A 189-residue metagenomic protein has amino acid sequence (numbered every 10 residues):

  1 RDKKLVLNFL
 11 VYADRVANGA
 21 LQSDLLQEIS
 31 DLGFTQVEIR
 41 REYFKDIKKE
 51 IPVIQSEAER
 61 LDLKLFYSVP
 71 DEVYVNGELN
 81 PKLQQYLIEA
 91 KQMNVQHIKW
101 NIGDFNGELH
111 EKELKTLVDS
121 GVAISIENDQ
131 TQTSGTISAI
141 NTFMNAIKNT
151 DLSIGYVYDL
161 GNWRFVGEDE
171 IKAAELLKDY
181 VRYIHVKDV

Functional and structural regions predicted by a protein language model:
R1-Q92: N-terminal pre-domain/capping segments
N8-D14, R40-F44, P70-Y74, N101-F105 (+3 more regions): Active-site beta-loop-alpha junctions enriched in small/polar residues
Q22, I51, L79-L83, N106-H110 (+3 more regions): Aromatic/hydrophobic pocket-lining residues that form the small-molecule binding cavity in soluble enzyme cores
V37, D119-V189: Acidic/histidine-rich catalytic cores of soluble enzymes
K45-Q55, G103-T116, S138: Active-site-adjacent beta->alpha loops and helix N-cap segments on the catalytic face of soluble alpha/beta enzymes
I54-E57, Q84-I88, T116-L117, T142-N145 (+1 more regions): Short, hinge-like loop/turn segments at secondary-structure boundaries
G77-L109, E113-V118, A146: An active-site-proximal structural segment forming one wall of the substrate-binding cleft that immediately precedes
